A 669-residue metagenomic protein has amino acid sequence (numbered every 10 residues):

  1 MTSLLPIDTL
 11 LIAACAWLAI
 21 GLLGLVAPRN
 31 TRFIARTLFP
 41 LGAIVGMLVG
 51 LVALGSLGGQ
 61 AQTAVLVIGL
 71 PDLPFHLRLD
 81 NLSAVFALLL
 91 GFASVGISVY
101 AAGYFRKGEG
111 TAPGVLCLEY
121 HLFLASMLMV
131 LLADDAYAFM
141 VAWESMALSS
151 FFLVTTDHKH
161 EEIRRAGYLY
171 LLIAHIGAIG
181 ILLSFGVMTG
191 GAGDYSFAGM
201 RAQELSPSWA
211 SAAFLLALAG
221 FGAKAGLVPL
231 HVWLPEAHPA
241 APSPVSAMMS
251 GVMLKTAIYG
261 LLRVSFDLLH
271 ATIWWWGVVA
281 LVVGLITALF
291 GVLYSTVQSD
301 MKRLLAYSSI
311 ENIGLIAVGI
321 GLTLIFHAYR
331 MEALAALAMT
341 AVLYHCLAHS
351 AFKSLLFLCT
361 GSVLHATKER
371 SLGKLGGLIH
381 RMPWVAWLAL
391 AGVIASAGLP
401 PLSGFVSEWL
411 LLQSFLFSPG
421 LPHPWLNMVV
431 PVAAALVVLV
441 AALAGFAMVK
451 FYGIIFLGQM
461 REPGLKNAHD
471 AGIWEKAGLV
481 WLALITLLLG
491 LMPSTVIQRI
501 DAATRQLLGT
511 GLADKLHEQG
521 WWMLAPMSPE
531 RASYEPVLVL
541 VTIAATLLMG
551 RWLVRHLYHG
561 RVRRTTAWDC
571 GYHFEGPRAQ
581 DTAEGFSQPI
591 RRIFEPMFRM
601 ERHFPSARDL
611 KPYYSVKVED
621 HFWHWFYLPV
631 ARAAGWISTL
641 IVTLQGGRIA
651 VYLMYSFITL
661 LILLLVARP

Functional and structural regions predicted by a protein language model:
M1-I12, L22-L118, G191-E204, A502 (+1 more regions): Transmembrane helix-loop-helix hairpins at membrane boundaries of multipass inner-membrane proteins
I12-R29, G222, G226, A288: N-terminal signal-anchor/start-transfer transmembrane helix
G21-L25, V99, V292, F451 (+2 more regions): Alpha-helical transmembrane segments
P40-L54, H175-L183, A389-P401, G478-A502: Hydrophobic alpha-helical membrane-insertion segments
Q62-P71, S196-A202, A333, L410-H423 (+1 more regions): Membrane-interfacial helical/loop segments at transmembrane boundaries in membrane proteins
L77-G91, P207-F221, W425-A441, E518-T546: Hydrophobic alpha-helical transmembrane segments
G96-F139, S149-A471: Hydrophobic transmembrane alpha-helices and their helix-loop junctions in integral membrane proteins
T495-T542, W552-P669: Aromatic-capped, Gly/Pro-kinked transmembrane alpha-helices
